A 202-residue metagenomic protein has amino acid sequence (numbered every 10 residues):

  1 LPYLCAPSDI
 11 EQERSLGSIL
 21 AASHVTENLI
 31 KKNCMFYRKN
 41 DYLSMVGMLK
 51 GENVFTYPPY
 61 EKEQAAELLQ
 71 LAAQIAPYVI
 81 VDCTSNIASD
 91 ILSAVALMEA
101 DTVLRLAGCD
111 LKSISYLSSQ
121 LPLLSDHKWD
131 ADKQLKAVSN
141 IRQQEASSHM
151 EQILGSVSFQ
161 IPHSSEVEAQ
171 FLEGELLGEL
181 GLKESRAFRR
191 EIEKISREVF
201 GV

Functional and structural regions predicted by a protein language model:
L1-S44: Phosphate-binding loop that captures ATP/GTP phosphates
T26-N40, M45-A88: Cytosolic-facing regulatory segments adjacent to core modules
G47-M48, I80-D82, L104-C109, L135-N140: Conserved beta-strand segments of the P-loop GTPase G domain that flank and frequently precede/overlap
P59-A65, S118-Q144, E179-L182: P-loop/Walker A phosphate-binding loop and immediately adjacent motor/lid segment at beta-alpha junctions
Q74, D90-D110: Inter-motif core of Ras-like GTPase G domains
Y78, T102, S156-F159: Well-ordered beta-strand positions
V138-L182: Beta-strand-loop-alpha "switch" segments that mediate conformational coupling across diverse proteins
E173-V202: NTP-binding/hydrolysis catalytic cores, primarily Walker-type P-loop NTPases
